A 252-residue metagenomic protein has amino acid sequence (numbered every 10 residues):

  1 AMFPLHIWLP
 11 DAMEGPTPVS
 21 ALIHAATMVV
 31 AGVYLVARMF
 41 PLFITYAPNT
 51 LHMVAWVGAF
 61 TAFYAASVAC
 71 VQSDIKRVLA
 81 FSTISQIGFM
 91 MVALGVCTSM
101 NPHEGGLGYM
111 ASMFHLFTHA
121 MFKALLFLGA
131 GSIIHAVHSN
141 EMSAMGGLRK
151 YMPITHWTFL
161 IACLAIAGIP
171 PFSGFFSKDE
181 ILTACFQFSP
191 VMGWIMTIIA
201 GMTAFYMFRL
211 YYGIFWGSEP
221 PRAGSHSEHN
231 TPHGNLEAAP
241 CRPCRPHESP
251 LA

Functional and structural regions predicted by a protein language model:
A1-L236, P240-C244: Hydrophobic transmembrane alpha-helices and their helix-loop junctions in integral membrane proteins
C244, P250-A252: Glycine- and aromatic-enriched alpha-helical transmembrane segments of multi-pass membrane proteins
